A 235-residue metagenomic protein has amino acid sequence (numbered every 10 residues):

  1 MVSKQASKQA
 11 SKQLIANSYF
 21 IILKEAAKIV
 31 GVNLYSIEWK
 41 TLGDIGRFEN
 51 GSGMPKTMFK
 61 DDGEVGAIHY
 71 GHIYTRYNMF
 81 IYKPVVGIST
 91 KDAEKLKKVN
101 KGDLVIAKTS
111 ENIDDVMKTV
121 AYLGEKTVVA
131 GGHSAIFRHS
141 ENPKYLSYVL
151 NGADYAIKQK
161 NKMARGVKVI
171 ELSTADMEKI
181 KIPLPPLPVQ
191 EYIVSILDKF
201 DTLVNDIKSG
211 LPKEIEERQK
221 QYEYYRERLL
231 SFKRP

Functional and structural regions predicted by a protein language model:
A6-F20: Short, basic, low-complexity termini and linkers enriched in Ser/Thr/Gly/Pro that act as targeting/leader peptides
I29-P55, E214, K220, Y225: Non-catalytic DNA-recognition/assembly elements of restriction-modification systems
I37-L42, V65, D103-V105, V116 (+2 more regions): Short, structured motif recognition centered on aromatic/hydrophobic residues
G43-K56, H72-D103: Sequence-specific dsDNA recognition surfaces
H69, E94-A153: A short beta-sheet element
K126-V128, D201-T202, L211-E227: Short amphipathic alpha-helical linker/capping segments at the junctions of internal repeats and modular domains
T127-H133, R165-P186: A short glycine-rich beta-alpha junction/loop motif
